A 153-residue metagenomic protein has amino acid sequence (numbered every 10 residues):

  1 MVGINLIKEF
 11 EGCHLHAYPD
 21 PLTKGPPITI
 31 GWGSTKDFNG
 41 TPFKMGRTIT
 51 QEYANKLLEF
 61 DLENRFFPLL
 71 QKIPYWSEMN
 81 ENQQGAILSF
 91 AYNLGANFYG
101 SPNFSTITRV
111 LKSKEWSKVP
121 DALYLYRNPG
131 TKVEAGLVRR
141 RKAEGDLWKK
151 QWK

Functional and structural regions predicted by a protein language model:
M1-G25, S34, F43, I49 (+3 more regions): Long, amphipathic alpha-helical surface segments
G25-P27, N82: Extracytoplasmic
T29-G31: Short hydrophobic-aromatic micro-motifs
K36-F38: Short, contiguous, well-structured surface segments enriched in hydrophobic/aromatic residues
E63-F104: Active-site nucleophile-His-acid catalytic modules used for acyl/amide transfer and hydrolysis across diverse enzymes
